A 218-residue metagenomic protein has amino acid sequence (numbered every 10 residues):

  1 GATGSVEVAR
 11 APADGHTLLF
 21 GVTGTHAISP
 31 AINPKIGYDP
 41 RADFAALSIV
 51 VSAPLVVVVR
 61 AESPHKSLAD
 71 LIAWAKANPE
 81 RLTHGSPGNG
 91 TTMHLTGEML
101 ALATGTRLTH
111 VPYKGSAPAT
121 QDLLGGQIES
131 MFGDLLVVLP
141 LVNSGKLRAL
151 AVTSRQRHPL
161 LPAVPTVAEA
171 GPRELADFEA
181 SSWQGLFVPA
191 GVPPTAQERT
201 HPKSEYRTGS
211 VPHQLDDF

Functional and structural regions predicted by a protein language model:
G1-G4, T25-I28, N89-M93, S116-A119 (+1 more regions): Conserved donor sugar-nucleotide recognition element shared by glycan-biosynthetic enzymes
T3-A13, M99-A103, A117-Q127, M131 (+1 more regions): Short helices/loops that flank or line small-molecule/ion binding pockets
R10-T17, A31-P118, V167-E169, W183-Q214: Hinge/capping helix and adjacent helix->loop/strand transition within the periplasmic-binding protein
G15-F20, V56, E129-S130, R148-A149: Short, Asp-centered acidic motifs that coordinate Mg2+ and/or phosphate in catalytic or ligand-binding sites
L19-V22, H84-S86, A151-V152: Short beta-strand segments
T25-K35, A101-A103, S130-P165: A ligand-binding cleft/hinge motif common to bilobed small-molecule-binding domains
F178-E179: HAMP domain helices
